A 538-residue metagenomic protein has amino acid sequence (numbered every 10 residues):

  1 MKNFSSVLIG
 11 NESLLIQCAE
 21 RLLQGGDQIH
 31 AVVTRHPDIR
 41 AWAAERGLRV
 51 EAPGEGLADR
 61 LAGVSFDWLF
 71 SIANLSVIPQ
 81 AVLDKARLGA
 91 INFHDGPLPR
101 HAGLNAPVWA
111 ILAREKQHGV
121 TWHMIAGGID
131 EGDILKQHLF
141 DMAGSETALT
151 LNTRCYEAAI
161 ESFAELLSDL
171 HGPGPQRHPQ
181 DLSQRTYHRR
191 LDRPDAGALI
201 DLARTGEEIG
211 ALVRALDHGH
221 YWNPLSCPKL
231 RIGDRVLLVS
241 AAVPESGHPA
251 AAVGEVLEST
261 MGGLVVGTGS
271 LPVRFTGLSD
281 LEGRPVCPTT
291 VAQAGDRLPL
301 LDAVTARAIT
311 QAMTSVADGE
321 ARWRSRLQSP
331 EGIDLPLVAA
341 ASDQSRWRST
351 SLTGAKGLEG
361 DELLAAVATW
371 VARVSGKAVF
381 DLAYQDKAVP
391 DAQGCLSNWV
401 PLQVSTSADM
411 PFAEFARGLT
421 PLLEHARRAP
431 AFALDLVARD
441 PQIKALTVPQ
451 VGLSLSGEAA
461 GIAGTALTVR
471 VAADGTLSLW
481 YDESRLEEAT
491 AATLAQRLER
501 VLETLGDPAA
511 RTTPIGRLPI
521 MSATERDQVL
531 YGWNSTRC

Functional and structural regions predicted by a protein language model:
M1-R35, A41: N-terminal Rossmann-like dinucleotide-binding module
K2-S5, G127-V243, I309: Active-site-proximal loop/hinge segments within enzyme catalytic domains
F4, L23, D201-V316: An anion-binding loop in the catalytic cleft
D27, D133-L139, Y187-G197, L301-A308 (+7 more regions): Acyl/amide activation-and-transfer machinery of modular secondary-metabolite enzymes
A52-G127, E131, I209: Alpha-helical oligomerization interface recognition
A292-A341, A426, A492-C538: Flexible, non-catalytic linker and terminal segments flanking ANL/adenylate-forming cores
G357-L358, V374-T465, E487, R511 (+2 more regions): His-Asp-centered acyl/peptidyl-transfer active-site segments
A378-Q385, I462-P519: Extended, hydrophobic beta-loop-alpha segments that form or line the acyl/peptidyl-thioester binding and transfer paths
